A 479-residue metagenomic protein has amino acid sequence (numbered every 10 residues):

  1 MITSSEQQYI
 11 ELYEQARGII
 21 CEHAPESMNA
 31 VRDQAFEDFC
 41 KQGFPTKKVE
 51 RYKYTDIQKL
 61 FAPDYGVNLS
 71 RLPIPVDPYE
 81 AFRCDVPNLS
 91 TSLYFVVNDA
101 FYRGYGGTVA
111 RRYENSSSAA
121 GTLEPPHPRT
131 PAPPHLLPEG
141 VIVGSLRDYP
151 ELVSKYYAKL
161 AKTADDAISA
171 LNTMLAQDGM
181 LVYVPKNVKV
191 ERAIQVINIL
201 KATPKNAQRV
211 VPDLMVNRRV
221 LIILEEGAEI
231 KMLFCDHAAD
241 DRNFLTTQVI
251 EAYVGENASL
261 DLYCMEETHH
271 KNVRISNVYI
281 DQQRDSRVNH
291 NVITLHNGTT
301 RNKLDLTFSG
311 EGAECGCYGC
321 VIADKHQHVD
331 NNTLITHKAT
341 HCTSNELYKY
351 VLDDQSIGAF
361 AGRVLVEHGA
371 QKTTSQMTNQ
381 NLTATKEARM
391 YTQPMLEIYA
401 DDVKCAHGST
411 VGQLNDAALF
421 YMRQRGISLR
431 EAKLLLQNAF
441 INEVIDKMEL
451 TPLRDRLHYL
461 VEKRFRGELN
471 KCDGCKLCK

Functional and structural regions predicted by a protein language model:
I2-S117, L136-A170, L347: N-terminal amphipathic, basic helical "cap/leader" segment at the start of enzyme domains
R111-R112, R129, R209: Basic polycationic patches enriched in arginine
S117-S118, T130, K205: N-terminal cationic amphipathic segment used for targeting or macromolecule association
T122-P126, T130-P134: Short polybasic linear motifs
L136-I142, D148-I427, I441, I445-K479: Conserved beta-strand/loop scaffold segments within soluble protein domains that form the structured core and edges
